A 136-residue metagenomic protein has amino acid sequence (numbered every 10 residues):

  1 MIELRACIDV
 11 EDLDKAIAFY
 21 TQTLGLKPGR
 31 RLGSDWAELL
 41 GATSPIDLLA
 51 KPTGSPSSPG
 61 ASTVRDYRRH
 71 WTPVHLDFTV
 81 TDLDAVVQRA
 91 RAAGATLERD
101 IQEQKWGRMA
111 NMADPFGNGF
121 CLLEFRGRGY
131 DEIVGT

Functional and structural regions predicted by a protein language model:
M1-L4, K27-F78, A85-A113, E124-T136: Vicinal oxygen chelate
K15-A16, A85: Short Gly/charged-rich anion-binding patches and loops
A16-T21, A90, G117: Conserved active-site tyrosine of GNAT-family acetyltransferases
G119-L122: Short glycine-/small-residue motifs
